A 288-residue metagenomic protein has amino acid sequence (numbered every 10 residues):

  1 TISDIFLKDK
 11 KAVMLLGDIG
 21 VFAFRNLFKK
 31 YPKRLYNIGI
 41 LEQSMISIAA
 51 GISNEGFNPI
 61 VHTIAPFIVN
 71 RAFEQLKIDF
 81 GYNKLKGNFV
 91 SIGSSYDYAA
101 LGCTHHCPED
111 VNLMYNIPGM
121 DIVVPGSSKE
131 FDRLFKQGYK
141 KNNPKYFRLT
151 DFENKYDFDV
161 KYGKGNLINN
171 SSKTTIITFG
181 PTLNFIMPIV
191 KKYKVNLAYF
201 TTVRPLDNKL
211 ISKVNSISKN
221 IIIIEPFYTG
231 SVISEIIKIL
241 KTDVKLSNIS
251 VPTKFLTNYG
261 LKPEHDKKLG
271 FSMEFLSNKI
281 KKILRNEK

Functional and structural regions predicted by a protein language model:
T1-P144, E153: Thiamine diphosphate
K11-K30, Y98, T150-K288: Thiamine diphosphate
F147: Conserved short beta-strand elements that form part of the metal-binding/catalytic scaffold of enzyme active sites
